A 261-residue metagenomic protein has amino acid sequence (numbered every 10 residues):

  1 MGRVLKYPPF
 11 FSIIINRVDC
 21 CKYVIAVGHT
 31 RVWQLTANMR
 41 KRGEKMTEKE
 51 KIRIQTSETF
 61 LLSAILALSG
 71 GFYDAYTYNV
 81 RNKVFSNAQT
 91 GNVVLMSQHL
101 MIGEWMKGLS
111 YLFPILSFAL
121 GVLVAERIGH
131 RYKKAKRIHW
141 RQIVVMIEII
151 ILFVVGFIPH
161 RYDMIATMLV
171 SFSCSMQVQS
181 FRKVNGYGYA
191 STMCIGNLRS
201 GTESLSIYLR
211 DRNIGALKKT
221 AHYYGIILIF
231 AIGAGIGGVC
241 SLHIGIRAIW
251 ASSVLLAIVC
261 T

Functional and structural regions predicted by a protein language model:
M1-I13, V18-D19, I25-V32: Positively charged N-terminal leader segments that act as targeting/secretion signals
K6, C20, Q34, G43-K45 (+1 more regions): Sequence-pattern detector for short linear motifs and compositional/periodic biases rather than a specific fold
V24-I25, A37, L198: Extracellular/secretory pathway and lumenal proteins
G28, Q34-K41: Gram-positive cell-envelope targeting signals
R40-G43, T47-T261: Alpha-helical transmembrane segments of multi-pass membrane proteins
